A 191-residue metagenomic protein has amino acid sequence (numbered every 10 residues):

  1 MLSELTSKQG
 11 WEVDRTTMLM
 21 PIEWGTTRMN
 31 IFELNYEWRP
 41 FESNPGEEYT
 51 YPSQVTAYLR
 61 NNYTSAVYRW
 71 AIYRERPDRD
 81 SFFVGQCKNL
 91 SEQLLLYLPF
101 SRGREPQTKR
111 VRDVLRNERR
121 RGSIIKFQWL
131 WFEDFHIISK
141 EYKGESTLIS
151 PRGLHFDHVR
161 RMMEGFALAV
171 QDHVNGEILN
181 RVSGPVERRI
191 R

Functional and structural regions predicted by a protein language model:
M1-F82, Q86-R191: Boundary/linker segments flanking structured domains
